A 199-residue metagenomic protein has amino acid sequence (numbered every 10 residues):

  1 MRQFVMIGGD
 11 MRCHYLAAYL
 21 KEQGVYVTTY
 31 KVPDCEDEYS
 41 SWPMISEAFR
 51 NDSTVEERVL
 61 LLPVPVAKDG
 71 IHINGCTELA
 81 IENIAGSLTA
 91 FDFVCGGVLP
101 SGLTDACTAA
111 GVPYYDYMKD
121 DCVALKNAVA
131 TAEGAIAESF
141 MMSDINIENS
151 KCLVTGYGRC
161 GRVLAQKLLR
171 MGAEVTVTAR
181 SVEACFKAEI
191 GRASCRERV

Functional and structural regions predicted by a protein language model:
R2-N51: N-terminal glycine-/charge-rich "phosphate-binding" loop or analogous flexible N-terminal tail
F4-Y15, L20, N146-L169: Glycine-rich adenosine-cofactor-binding loop
A18, A85-G86, D105, Q166 (+1 more regions): Alpha-helical segments flanking ligand/cofactor-binding loops in enzyme cores
Q23-Y39, M171-E189: NAD(P)-binding Rossmann-fold cofactor-contacting core
V27, Y114-Y115, V175, S194: Hydrophobic beta-strand scaffold residues
I45-E56, E82-G86, R198: Short amphipathic alpha-helix with an adjacent loop that forms part of the alpha/beta core around
L60-N149: Glycine/serine-rich phosphate-binding loop and adjoining beta1-alpha1 elements at the start of nucleotide-handling
I190-V199: Residue-level detector of conserved catalytic or cofactor/ligand-binding positions in enzyme active sites
